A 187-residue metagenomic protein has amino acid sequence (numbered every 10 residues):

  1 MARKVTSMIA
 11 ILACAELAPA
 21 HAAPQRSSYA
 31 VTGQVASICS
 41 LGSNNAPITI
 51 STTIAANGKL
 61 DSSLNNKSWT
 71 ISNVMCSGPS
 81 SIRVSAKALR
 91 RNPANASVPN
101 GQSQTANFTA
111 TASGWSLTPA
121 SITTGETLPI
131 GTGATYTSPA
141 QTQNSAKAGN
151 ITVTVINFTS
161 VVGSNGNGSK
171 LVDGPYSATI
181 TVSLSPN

Functional and structural regions predicted by a protein language model:
M1-H21: Gram-negative bacterial Sec-dependent N-terminal signal peptides
V5, L17, T127, T142-N144: Intrinsic disorder/low-complexity segments enriched in polar/small residues
I9, A13-A15, A86-A88, P93 (+2 more regions): N-terminal regions of proteins, emphasizing targeting and processing segments when present
A22-W115, Q141-N187: N-terminal small/polar-rich segments of proteins
N107-T137: Terminal beta-strand-rich extracellular "head" domains that mediate receptor/glycan or other ligand binding
